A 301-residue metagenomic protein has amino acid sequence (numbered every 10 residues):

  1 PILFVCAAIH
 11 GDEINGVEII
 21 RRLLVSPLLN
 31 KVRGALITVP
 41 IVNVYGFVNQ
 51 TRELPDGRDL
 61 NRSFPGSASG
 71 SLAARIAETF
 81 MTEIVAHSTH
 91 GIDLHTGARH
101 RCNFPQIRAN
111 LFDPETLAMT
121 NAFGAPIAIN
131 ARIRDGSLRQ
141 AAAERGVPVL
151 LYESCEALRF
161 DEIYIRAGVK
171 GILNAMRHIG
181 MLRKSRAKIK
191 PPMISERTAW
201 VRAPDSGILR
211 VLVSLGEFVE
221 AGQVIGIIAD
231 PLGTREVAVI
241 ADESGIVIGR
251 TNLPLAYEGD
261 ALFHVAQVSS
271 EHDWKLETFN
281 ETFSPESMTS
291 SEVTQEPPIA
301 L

Functional and structural regions predicted by a protein language model:
P1-L301: Structured catalytic-domain cores with a bias toward divalent-metal coordination
